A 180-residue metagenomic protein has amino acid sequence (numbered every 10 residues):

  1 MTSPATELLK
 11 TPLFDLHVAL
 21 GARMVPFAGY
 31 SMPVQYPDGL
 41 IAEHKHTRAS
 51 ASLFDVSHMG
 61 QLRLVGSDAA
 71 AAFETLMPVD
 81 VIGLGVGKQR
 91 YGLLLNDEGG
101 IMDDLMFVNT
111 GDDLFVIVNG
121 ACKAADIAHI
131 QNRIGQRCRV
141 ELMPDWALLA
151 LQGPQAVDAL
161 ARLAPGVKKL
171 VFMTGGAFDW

Functional and structural regions predicted by a protein language model:
M1-W180: Basic, glycine/lysine-rich polyanion-binding surfaces/domains
